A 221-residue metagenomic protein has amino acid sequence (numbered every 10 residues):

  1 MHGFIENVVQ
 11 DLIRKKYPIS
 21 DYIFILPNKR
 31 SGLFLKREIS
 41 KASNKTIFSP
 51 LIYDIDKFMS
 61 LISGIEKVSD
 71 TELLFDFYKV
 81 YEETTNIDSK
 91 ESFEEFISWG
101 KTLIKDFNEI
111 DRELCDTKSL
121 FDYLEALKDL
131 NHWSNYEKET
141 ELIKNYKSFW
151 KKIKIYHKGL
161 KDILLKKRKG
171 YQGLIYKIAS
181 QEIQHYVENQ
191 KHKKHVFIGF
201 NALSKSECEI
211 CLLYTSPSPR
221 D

Functional and structural regions predicted by a protein language model:
M1-I5: N- or domain-start disorder-to-order transition segments that initiate the globular core
E6-P18: Short, basic/hydrophobic alpha-helical segments
P18-D21, Q190-H192, S216: Short, well-ordered loop/turn elements at secondary-structure boundaries
S20-N28: Conserved RecA-like ASCE P-loop NTPase motor core of nucleic-acid helicases/translocases
K29-Q190, K205: Basic/charged alpha-beta structural segments of nucleotide/phosphate-handling enzymes
H192-F200: Conserved P-loop NTPase "ATPase switch" module shared by AAA+ and STAND
S204-L213: Histidine-anchored nucleotide/phosphate-binding helix
Y214-D221: Conserved small/polar residues in nucleotide/adenosyl-binding loops
